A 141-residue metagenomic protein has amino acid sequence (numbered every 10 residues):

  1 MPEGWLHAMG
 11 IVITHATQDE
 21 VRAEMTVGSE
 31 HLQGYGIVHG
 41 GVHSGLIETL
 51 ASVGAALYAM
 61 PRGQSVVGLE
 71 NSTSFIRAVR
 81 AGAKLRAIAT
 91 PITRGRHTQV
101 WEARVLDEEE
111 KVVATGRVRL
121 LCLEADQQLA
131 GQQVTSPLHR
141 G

Functional and structural regions predicted by a protein language model:
M1-G141: Terminal targeting signals and extreme-terminal segments of soluble enzymes
